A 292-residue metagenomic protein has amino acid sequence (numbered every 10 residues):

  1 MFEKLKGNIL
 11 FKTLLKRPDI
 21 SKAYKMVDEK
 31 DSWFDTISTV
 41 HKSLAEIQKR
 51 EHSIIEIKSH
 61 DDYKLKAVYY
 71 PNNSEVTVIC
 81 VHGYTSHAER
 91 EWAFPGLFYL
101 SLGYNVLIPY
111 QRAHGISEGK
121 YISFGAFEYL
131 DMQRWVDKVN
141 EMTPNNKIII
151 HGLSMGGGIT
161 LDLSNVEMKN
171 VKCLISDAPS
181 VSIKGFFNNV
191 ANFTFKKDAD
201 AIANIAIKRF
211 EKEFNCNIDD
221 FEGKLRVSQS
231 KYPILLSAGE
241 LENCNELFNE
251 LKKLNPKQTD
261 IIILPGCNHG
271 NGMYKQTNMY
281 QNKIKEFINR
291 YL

Functional and structural regions predicted by a protein language model:
M1-K58: An N-terminal hydrophobic leader/cap segment in hydrolases
E75-G83: Short beta-strand element of the alpha/beta-hydrolase
Y84-F98, Q111: The serine-hydrolase catalytic nucleophile loop
A88, H114-T143, K147: Catalytic nucleophile-loop/oxyanion-hole region of alpha/beta-hydrolase and closely related hydrolase-like folds
F98-E118: Conserved alpha/beta-hydrolase
D162-C216: Hydrolase active-site cap/lid region
Q229-K231, L236-A238: Short beta-strand/loop motif that positions the catalytic acidic residue of the alpha/beta-hydrolase fold
C267-N278: Catalytic histidine-centered segment of alpha/beta-hydrolase-like enzymes
